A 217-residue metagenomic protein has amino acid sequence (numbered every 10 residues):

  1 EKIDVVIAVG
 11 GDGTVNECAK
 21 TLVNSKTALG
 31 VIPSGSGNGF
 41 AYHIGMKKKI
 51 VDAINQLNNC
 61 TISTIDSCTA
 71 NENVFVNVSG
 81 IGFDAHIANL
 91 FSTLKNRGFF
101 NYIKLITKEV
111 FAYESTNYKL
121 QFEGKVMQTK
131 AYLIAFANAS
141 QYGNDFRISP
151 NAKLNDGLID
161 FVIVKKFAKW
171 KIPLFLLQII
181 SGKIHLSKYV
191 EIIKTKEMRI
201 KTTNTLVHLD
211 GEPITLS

Functional and structural regions predicted by a protein language model:
E1-V6, N16, K20, D52 (+1 more regions): ATP/NTP phosphate-donor binding region
A8-D12: N-terminal glycine-rich "phosphate-gripper" loop used for MgATP/nucleotide binding and carboxylate activation
E17-A19, A41-H43, D145-F146, P173 (+1 more regions): Short glycine-/acidic-enriched loop or helix-start segments at secondary-structure transitions that form or flank
N24-A28, I32-Y132: Catalytic core of DAGKc-family lipid kinases
G80, D84, A135-S149, P213: Glycine-rich phosphate/pyrophosphate-binding beta-alpha loops
N96-N101, P150-W170: Gly/Ser/Thr-rich active-site loops/lids in small-molecule metabolic enzymes that frequently grip phosphoryl groups
F122, Q128, K153, I163-S217: ATP/nucleoside-binding phosphotransfer catalytic cores, i.e., glycine-rich phosphate-binding loops
